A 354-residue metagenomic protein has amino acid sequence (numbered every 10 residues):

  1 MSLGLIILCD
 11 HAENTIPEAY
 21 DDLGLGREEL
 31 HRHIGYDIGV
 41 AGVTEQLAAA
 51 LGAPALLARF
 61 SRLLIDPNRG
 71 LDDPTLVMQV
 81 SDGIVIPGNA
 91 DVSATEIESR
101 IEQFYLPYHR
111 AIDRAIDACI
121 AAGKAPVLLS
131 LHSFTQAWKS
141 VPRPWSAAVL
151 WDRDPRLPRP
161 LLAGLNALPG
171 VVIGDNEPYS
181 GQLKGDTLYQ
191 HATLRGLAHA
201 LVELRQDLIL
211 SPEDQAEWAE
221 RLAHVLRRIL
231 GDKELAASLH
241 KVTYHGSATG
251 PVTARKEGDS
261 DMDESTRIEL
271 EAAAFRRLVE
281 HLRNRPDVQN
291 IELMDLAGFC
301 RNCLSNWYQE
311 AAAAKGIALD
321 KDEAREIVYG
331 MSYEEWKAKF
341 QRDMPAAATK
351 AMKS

Functional and structural regions predicted by a protein language model:
M1-L128, S133-K256: N-terminal catalytic or cofactor-binding beta/alpha core of small enzyme domains
D261-S354: Domain-level signature for proteins that mediate thiol-based redox and metal-cofactor handling
